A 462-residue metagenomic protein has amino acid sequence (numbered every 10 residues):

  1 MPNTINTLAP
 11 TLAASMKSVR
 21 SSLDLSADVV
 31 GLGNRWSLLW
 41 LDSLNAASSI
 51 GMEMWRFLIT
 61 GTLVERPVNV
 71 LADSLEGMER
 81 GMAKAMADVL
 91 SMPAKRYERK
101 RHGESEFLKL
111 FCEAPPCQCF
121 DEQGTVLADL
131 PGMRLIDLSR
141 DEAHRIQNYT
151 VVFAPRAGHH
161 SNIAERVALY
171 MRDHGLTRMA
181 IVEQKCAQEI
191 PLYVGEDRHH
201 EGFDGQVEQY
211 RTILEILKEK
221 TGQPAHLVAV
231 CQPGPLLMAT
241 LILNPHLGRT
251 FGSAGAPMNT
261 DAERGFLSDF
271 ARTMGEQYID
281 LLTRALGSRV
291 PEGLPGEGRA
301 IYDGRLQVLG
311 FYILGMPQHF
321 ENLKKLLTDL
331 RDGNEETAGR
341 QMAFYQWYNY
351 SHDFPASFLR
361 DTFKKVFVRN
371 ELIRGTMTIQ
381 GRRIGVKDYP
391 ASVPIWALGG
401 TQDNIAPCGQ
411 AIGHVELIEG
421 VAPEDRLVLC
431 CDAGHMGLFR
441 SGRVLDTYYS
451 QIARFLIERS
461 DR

Functional and structural regions predicted by a protein language model:
P2-P93, Q223, M238-S357: Alpha/beta-hydrolase-fold enzymes
L110-C112, F120-Q188: Short, surface-exposed "cap/lid" segments of acyl-processing enzymes
P191, V207-A225, L237-M238: Conserved acidic catalytic loop of the alpha/beta-hydrolase fold
L227-G234: Gly/Ala-rich beta-loop-alpha elbow adjacent to hydrolase catalytic centers
A391, A397-G399, D403: Short beta-strand/loop motif that positions the catalytic acidic residue of the alpha/beta-hydrolase fold
N404-Q410: Conserved alpha/beta-hydrolase "acid-adjacent" motif
V415-M436: Catalytic histidine neighborhood in serine/cysteine hydrolases with alpha/beta-hydrolase-type architecture
D432-D446: Catalytic histidine-centered segment of alpha/beta-hydrolase-like enzymes
